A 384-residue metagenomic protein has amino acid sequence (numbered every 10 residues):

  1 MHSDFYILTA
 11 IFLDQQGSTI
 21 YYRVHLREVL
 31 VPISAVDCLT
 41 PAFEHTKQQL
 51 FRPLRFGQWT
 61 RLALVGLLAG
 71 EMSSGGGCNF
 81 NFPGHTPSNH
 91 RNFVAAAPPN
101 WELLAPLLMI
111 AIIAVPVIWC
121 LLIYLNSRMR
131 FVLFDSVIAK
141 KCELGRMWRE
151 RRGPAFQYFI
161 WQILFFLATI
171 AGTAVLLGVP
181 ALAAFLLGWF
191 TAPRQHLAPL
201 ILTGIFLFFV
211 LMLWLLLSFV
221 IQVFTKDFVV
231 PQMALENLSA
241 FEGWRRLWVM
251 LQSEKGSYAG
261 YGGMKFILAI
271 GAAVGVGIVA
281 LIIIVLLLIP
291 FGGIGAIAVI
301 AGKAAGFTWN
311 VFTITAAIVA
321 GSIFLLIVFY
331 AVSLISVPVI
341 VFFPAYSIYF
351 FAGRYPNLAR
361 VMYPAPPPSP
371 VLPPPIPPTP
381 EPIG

Functional and structural regions predicted by a protein language model:
S3-D4, V36: Hydrophobic residues within membrane-embedded alpha helices
I7-T9, D14, E28: Generic detector of N-terminal low-structure segments
Q16-L207, L211-A273, W309-T313, A317 (+3 more regions): Helix-coil boundary and N-terminal low-complexity module in membrane systems
L177, A181, G277-L288, G292 (+1 more regions): Juxtamembrane/transmembrane-helix interface segments of polytopic membrane transporters
I294-A316: Catalytic-face loop-and-helix region of soluble metabolic enzyme cores
